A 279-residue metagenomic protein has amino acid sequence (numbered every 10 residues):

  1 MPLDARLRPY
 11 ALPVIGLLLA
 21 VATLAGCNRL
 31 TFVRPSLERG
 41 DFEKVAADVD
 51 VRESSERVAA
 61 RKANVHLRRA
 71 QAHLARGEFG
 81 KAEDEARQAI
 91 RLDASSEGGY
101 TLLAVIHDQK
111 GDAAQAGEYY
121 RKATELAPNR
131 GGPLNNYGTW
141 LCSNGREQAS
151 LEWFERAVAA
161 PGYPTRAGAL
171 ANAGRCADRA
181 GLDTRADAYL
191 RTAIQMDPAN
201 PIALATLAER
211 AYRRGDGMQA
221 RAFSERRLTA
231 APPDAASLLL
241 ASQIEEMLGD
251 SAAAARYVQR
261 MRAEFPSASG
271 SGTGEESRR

Functional and structural regions predicted by a protein language model:
G26-R87, R91, R279: N-terminal leader/linker segments that initiate helical-solenoid repeat arrays
T31-V49, E53-S54, R227-R279: Terminal, low-structured helical/coil segments at or just beyond the last alpha-helical repeat
V58, L92, E125-A127, A160-G162 (+3 more regions): Structural marker of alpha-solenoid helical repeat scaffolds
K62, S96, R130, P164-R166 (+3 more regions): Residue-level recognition of tetratricopeptide repeat
R68, T101-V105, N136, L170-N172 (+2 more regions): Canonical tetratricopeptide repeat
G99, P133, A167-A169, A203 (+2 more regions): TPR alpha-solenoid repeat register
